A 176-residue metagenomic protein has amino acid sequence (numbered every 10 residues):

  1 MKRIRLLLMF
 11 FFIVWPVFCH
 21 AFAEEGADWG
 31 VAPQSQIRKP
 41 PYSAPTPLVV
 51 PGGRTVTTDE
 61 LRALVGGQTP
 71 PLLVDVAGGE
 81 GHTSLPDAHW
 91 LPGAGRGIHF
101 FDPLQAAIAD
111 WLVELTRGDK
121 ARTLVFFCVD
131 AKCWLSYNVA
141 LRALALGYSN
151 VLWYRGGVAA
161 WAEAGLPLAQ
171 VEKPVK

Functional and structural regions predicted by a protein language model:
M1-L8: Bacterial N-terminal signal peptides that target proteins for export
I13-L85, P174-K176: Flexible, polar/low-complexity N-terminal or interdomain linker segments that lie immediately upstream of folded
P51-T55, I98-A106, D130-W134: Soluble non-cytosolic domains of exported or imported proteins
E60-L124: Positively charged, proline/Ser/Thr-rich regional signature most characteristic of the Rhodanese/CDC25-like
G78-H82, G95-I98, D130-W134, G157-W161 (+1 more regions): Solvent-exposed loop/turn segments at secondary-structure junctions within structured extracellular/periplasmic domains
S84-P86, Y137-V139, A164-G165: Short, solvent-exposed loop/turn and secondary-structure capping segments
W90-P92, L168-E172: Short, hinge-like loop/turn segments at secondary-structure boundaries
A107-W161: Catalytic cysteine-centered active loop of the rhodanese-like fold, especially the PTP/DSP P-loop
